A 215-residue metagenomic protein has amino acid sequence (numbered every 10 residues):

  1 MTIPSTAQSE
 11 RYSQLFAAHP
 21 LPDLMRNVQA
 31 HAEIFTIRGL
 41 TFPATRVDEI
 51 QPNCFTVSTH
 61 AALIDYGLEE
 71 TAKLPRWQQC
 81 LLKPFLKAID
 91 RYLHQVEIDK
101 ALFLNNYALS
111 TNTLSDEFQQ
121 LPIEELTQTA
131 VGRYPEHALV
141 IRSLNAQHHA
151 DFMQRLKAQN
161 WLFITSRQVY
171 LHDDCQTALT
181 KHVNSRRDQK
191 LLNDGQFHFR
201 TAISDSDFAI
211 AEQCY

Functional and structural regions predicted by a protein language model:
M1-R91: Amide-forming acyltransferase catalytic core, primarily the GNAT-like/NAT-type and related acyltransferase folds
M1-T2, Y66-E70, Y107-S115, H137-L139 (+2 more regions): Charged, low-complexity surface segments at secondary-structure and domain boundaries
N27, T36, A101, R133 (+1 more regions): A generic structural signal for short, solvent-exposed coil/turn residues that cap or connect secondary-structure
A30, G39, D99, L104-N106 (+2 more regions): Sequence-level motif detector for i,i+2 pairs with an aromatic at +2
H31-T36, L40-V47, A108-S110, A138-V140 (+1 more regions): Ordered hydrophobic segments in well-structured contexts
I37-F55, T111-S115, R133-Y134, S206-C214: Short N-terminal secondary-structure initiator segments
T56-L156: Acyl-donor binding region in acyl/amide transferases
N145-Y215: Acyltransferase donor/substrate-recognition loop-hinge adjacent to the catalytic core
